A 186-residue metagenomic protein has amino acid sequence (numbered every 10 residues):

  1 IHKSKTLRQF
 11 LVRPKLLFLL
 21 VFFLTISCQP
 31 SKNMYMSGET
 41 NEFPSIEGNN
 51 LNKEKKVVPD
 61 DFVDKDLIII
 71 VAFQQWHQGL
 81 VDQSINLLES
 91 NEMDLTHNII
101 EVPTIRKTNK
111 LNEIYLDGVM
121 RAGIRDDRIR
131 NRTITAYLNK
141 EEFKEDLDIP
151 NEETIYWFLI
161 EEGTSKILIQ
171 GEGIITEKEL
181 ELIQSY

Functional and structural regions predicted by a protein language model:
K3-L17: Bacterial N-terminal signal peptides that target proteins for export
I26-S27: C-terminal motif of bacterial Sec signal peptides marking the signal peptidase cleavage site
S31-P59, Q78-G79: N-terminal "domain-start" segment that seeds a small globular fold
V57-D61, A72, E172-E177: Soluble, non-transmembrane catalytic domains of enzymes that act on hydrophobic metabolites at membranes
D61-V81: Short active-site neighborhood of thiol/selenol oxidoreductases, capturing the structured segment around
H77-D126: Structural microenvironment flanking redox-active thiols in thiol-disulfide oxidoreductases
I100-V102, L116-E152: Short, internal strand/loop/helix patches that form the active-site neighborhood or redox-interaction surface
E145, E153-Y186: Thiol-/selenol-based redox modules, centered on thioredoxin-like and closely related oxidoreductase domains
